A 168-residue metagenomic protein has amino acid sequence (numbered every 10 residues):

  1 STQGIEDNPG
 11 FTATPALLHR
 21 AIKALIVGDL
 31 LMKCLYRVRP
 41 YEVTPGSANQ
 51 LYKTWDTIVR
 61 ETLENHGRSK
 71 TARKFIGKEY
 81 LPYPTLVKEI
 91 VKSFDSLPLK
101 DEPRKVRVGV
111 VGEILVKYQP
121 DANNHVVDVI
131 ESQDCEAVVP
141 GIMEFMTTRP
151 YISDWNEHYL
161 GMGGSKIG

Functional and structural regions predicted by a protein language model:
S1-G168: An N-terminal assembly and electron-transfer interface module characteristic of large anaerobic redox and radical
